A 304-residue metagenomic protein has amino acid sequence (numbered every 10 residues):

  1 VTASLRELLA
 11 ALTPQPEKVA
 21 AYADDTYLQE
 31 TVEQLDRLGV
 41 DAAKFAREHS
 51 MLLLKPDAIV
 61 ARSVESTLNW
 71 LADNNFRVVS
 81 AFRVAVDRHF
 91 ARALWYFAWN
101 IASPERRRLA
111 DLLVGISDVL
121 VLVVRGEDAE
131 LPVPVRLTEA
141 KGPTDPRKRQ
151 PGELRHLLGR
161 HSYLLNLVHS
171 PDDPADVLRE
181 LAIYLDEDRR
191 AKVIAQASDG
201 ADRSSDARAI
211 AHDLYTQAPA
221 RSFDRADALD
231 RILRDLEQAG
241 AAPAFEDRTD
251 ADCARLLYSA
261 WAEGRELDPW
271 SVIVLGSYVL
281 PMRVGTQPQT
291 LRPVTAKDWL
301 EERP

Functional and structural regions predicted by a protein language model:
T2-L54, A58-P304: Catalytic core of tubulin tyrosine ligase-like
